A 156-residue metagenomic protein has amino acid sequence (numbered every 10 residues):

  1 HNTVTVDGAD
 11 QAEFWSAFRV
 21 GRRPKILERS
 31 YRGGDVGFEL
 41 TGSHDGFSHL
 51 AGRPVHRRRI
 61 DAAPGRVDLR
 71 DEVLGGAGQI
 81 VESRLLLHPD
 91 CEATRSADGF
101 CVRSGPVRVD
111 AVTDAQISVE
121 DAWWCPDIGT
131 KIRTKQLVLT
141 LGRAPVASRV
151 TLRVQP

Functional and structural regions predicted by a protein language model:
H1-P156: CBM-like, beta-strand-rich accessory domains located in the C-terminal region of large, secreted polysaccharide-active
